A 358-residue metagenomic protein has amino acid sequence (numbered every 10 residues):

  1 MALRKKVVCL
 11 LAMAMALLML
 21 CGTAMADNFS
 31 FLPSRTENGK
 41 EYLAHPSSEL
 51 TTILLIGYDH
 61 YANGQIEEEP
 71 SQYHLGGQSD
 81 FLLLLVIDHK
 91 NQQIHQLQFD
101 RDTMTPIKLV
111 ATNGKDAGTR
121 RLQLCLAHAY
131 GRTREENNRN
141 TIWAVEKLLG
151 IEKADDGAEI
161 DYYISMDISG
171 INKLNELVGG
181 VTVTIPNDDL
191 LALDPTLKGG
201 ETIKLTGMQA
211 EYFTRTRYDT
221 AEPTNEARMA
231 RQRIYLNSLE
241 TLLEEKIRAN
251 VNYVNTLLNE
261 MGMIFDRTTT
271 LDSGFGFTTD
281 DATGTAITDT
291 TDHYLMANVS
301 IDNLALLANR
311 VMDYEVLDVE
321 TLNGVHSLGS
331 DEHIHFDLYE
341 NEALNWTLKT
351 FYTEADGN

Functional and structural regions predicted by a protein language model:
M1-S30: Gram-positive cell-envelope targeting signals
M25-N358: Non-catalytic, solvent-exposed segments at the cell envelope interface
